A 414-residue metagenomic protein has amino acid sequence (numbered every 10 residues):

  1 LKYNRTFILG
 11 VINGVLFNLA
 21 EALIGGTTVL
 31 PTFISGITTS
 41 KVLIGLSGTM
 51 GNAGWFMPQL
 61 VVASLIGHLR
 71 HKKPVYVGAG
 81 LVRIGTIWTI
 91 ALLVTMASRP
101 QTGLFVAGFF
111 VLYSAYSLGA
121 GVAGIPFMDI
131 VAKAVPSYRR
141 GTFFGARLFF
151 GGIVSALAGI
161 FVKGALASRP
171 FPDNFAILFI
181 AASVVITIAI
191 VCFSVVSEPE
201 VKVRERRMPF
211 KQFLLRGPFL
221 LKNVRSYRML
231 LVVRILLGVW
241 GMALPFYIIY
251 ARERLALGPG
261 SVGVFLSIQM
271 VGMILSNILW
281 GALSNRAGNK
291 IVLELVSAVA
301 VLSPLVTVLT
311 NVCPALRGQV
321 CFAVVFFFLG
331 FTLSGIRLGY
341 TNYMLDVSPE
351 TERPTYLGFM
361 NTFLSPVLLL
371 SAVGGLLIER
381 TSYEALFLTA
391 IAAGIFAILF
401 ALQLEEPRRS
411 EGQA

Functional and structural regions predicted by a protein language model:
L1-M57, I66, Y76, W88 (+1 more regions): Helix-loop boundary and gating motifs at the non-cytosolic
L1-N4, E200-V232, A414: Juxtamembrane intracellular "pre-TM" segments in multi-pass secondary transporters
T32-G36, A63-H68, A91-P100, G152-I177 (+1 more regions): Transmembrane alpha-helix termini and helix-breaking/packing motifs in multi-pass membrane transporters
K41-V42, S137-A146, P259-G260, E350-M360: Loop-to-transmembrane helix entry/capping segments in MFS-fold secondary transporters and related SLC/MFSD carriers
P58-H71, L166, L275-N289, I378-E379: Helix-to-loop junctions at the C-terminal end of transmembrane segments in multipass secondary transporters
G67-G85, P172, R286-V299: Cytoplasmic membrane-interface "Motif A"-like loop-to-helix N-cap segments of 12-TM Major Facilitator Superfamily
G80-T102, A298-L316: C-terminal ends and interior cores of transmembrane alpha-helices in multi-pass membrane transporters/permeases
A120-V135, G335-S348: Intracellular juxtamembrane helix-capping segments at the cytosolic ends of symmetry-related transmembrane helices
